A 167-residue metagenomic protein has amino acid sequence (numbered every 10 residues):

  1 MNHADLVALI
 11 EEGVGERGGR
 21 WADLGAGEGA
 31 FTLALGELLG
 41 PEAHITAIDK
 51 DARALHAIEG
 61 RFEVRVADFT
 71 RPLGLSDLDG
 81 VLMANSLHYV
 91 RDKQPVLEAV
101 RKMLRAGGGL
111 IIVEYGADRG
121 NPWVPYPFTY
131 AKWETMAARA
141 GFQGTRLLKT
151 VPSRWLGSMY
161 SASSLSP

Functional and structural regions predicted by a protein language model:
M1-G18: Conserved alpha-helix/loop element of class I SAM-dependent methyltransferases that forms part of the SAM/SAH-binding
A22, G27-R71: Class I SAM-dependent methyltransferase SAM/SAH-binding core
T70-V81: A short acidic, Gly/Pro-enriched loop at the edge of an enzyme's catalytic core that lines a small-molecule cofactor
D79-K93: A short SAM/SAH-binding and catalytic strip from SAM-dependent methyltransferases
Q94-A106: A short glycine-rich, Lys/Arg-flanked "PGG" loop and its adjoining helix->strand segment in the class I
G107-Y115: Conserved beta-strand signature within the Rossmann-like core of class I S-adenosyl-L-methionine
Y126-G141: Short alpha-helix
T150-P167: Core SAM-dependent methyltransferase catalytic element
